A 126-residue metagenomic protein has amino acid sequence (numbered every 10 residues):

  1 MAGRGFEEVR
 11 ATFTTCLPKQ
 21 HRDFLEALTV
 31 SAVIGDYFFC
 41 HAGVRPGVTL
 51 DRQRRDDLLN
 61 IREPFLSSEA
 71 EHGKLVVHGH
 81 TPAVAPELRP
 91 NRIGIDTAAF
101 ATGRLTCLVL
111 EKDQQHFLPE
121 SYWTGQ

Functional and structural regions predicted by a protein language model:
M1-G94, A98-R104, L110-G125: Acidic, His/Gly-enriched loop-helix segments that form or flank divalent-metal centers in metallo-dependent hydrolases
